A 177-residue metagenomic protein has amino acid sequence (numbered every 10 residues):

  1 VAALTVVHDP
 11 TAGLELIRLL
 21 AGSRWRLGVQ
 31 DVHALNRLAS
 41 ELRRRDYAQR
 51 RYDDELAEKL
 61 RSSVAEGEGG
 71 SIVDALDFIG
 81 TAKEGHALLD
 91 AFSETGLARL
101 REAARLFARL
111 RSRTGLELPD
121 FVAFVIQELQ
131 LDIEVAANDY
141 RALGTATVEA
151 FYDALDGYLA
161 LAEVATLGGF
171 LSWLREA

Functional and structural regions predicted by a protein language model:
V1-R37: Conserved short internal alpha-helix adjacent to the catalytic or cofactor-binding core of large enzyme scaffolds
T5-H8, W25, N36, S40 (+3 more regions): Hydrophobic/aromatic-lined pockets within catalytic cores
D31, A57-A177: Accessory C-terminal helicase-associated subdomains
R37-S62: Internal, charge-rich low-complexity segments
